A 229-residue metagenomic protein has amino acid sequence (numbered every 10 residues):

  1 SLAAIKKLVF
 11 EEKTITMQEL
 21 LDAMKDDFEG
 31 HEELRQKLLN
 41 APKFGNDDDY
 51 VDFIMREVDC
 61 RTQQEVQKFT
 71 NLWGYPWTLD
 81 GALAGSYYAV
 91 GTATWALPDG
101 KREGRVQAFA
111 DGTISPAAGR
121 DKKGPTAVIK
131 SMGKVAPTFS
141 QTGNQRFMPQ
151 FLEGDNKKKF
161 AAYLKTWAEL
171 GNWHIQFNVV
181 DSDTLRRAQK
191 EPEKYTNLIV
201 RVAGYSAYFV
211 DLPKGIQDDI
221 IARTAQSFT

Functional and structural regions predicted by a protein language model:
S1-T229: Acidic, glycine-enriched catalytic cores built around paired aspartates
